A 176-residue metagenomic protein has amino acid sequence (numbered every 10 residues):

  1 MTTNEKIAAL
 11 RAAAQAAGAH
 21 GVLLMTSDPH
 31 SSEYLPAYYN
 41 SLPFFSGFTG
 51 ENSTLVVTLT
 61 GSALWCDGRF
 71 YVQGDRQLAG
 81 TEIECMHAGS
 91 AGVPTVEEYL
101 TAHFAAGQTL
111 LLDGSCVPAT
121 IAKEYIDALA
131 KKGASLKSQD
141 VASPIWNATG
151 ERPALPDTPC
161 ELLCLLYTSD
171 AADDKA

Functional and structural regions predicted by a protein language model:
M1, I7-A8, Q15-A16, E33-Y34 (+3 more regions): Helix-rich terminal scaffold detector
K6-P43: Intrinsically disordered, low-complexity, positively charged segments
M25-S27, C66-G68, A88-S90, L112-V117: Structural motif
D28, P36, G47, H103 (+3 more regions): Conserved "landmark" site that anchors the functional core of diverse proteins
V57-G61, L78: Short acidic-glycine loop/turn motifs at beta-strand connectors
G68-Y99: Compact, glycine/acidic-enriched structural inserts
L100-Q139, W146-N147: Hydrophobic or amphipathic alpha-helical targeting/insertion segments
Y167-A176: Single conserved hydrophobic/aromatic residue that forms the stacking wall/gate of nucleotide- or nucleobase-binding
